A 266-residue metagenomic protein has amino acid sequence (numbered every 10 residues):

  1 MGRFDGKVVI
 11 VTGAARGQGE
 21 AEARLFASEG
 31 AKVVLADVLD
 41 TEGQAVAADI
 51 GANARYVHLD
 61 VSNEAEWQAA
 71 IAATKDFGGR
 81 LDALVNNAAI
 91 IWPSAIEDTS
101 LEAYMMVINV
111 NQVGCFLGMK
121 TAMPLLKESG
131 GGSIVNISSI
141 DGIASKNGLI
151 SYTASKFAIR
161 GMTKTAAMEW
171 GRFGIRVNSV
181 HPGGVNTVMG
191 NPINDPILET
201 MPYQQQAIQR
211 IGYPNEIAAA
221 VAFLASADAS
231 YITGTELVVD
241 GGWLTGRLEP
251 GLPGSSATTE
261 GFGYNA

Functional and structural regions predicted by a protein language model:
G2-V34, A166: Canonical Rossmann dinucleotide-binding motif of NAD(H)/NADP(H)-dependent dehydrogenases/reductases, specifically
V85, G171, R176, I232-G234: Short, small/polar-rich loop/turn modules that mediate ligand/substrate recognition or access, typified
A95-I96, A103-M105, P202: Substrate-binding pocket helix/loop in short-chain dehydrogenase/reductase
M119, S155, T163: Active-site helix of classical SDR
P124, M168-E169, S230: Alpha-helical segment proximal to the catalytic Tyr-Lys
S139: Residue(s) in the substrate-gating loop at a strand-loop-helix junction that position the organic substrate next
S179, T200-I232, V239-G241, A266: C-terminal helical subdomain
